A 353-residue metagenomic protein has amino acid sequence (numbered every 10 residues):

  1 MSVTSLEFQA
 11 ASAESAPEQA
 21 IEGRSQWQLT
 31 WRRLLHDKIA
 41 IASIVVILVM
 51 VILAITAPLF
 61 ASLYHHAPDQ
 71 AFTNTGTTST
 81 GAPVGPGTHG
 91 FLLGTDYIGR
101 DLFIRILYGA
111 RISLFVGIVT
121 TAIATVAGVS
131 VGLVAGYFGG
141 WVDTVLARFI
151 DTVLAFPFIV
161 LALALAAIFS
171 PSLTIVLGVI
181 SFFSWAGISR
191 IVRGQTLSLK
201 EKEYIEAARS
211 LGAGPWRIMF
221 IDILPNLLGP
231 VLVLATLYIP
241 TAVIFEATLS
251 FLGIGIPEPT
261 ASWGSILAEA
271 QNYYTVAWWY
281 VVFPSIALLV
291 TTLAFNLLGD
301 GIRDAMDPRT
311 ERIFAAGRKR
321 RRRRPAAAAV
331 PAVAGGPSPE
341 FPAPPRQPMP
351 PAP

Functional and structural regions predicted by a protein language model:
M1-T125, V129, L133-V134, W141 (+6 more regions): Gly/Trp-centered helix-boundary motif
Y97-K319: Alpha-helical transmembrane segments of integral membrane proteins, especially multi-pass inner/plasma-membrane
